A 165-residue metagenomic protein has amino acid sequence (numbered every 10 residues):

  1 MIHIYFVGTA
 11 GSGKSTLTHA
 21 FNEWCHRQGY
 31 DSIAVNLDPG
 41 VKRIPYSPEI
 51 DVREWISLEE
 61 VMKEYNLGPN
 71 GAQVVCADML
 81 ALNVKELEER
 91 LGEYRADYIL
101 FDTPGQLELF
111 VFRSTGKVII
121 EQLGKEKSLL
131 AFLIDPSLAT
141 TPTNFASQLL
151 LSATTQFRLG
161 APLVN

Functional and structural regions predicted by a protein language model:
M1-L129: Nucleotide-state-sensitive switch-loop elements of NTP-binding domains
E108-N165: Conserved catalytic-core segment of NTP-binding enzymes
